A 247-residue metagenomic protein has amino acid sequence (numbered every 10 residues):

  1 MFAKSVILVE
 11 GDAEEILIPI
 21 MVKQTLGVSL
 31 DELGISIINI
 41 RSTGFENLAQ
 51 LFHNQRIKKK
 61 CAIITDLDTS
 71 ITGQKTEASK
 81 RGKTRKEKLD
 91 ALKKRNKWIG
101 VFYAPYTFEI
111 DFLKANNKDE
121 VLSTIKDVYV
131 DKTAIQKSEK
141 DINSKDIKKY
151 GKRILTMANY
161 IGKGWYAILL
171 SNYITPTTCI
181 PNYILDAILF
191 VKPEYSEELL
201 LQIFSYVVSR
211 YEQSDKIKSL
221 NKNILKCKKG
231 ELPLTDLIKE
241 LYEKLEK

Functional and structural regions predicted by a protein language model:
M1-K247: Acidic, divalent-metal-binding catalytic cores of TOPRIM and closely related two-metal-ion phosphodiester/pyrophosphate
